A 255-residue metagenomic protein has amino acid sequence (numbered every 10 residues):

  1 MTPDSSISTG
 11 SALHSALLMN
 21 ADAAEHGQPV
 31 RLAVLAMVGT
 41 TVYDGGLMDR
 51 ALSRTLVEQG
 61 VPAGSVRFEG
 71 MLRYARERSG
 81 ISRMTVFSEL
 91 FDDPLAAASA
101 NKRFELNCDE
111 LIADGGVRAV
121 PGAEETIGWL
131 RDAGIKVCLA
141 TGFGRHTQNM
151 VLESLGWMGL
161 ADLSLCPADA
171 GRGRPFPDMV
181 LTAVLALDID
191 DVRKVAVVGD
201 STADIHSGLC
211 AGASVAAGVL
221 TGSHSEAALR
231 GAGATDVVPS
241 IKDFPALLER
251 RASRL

Functional and structural regions predicted by a protein language model:
H14-E125, W129: N-terminal helical cap/lid subdomain that shapes the substrate entry/recognition surface in HAD-like hydrolases
H26-Q28, D132-I135, L187-R193, R251-L255: Glycine-rich phosphate-binding loop signature in dinucleotide/nucleotide-binding domains
M71-A75, W157-G173, K194: A short, structured active-site edge motif that brings together acidic residues
F104, A123-L155, L165: Substrate-recognition element of Asp-dependent hydrolases with the DxDx(T/V) motif
E124-R131, V184-L185, I205-C210: Surface-exposed amphipathic alpha-helices with a cationic face
R174-A203: Conserved Lys-Pro-Asp/Glu-containing loop-to-beta segment of HAD-superfamily phosphomonoesterases, centered on
V180, R193, S225-L255: Short acidic, glycine/proline-enriched helix-loop-strand junctions
A196-D236: Acidic, Mg2+-coordinating phosphoryl-transfer loop and its flanking beta/alpha structural elements, shared across
